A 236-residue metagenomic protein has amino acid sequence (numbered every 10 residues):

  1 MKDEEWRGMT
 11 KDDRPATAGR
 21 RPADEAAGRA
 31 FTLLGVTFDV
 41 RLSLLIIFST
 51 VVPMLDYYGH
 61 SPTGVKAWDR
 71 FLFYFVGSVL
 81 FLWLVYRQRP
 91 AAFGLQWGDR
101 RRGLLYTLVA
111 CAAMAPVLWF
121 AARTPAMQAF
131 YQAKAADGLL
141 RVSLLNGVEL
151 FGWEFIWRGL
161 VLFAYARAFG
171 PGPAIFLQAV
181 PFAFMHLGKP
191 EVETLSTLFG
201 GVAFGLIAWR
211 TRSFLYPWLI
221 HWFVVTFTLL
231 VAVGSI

Functional and structural regions predicted by a protein language model:
K2-A92, R102, L229-I236: N-terminal, membrane-interfacial amphipathic/helix-forming hydrophobic leader that caps and precedes the first
S43-I47, G103-L108, L139-S143, G172-L177 (+2 more regions): Hydrophobic alpha-helical transmembrane segments
L55-Y58, E193-I236: Functionally important transmembrane alpha-helices
G59-V65, F184-V192: Membrane-interface helix caps and helix-loop-helix hairpins in membrane proteins
H60-W68, R89-G152, R167: Juxtamembrane helix-loop-helix connectors linking adjacent transmembrane helices in multi-pass membrane enzymes
R70-S78, L145, S196-F204: Hydrophobic core segments of transmembrane alpha-helices in multi-pass, intramembrane catalytic enzymes
A110-M114, P171-H186, W222: Small-polar-interrupted transmembrane alpha-helices in polytopic inner-membrane proteins
G152-L177, L206-S213: Membrane-interface helix/loop boundary segments of multi-pass membrane proteins
